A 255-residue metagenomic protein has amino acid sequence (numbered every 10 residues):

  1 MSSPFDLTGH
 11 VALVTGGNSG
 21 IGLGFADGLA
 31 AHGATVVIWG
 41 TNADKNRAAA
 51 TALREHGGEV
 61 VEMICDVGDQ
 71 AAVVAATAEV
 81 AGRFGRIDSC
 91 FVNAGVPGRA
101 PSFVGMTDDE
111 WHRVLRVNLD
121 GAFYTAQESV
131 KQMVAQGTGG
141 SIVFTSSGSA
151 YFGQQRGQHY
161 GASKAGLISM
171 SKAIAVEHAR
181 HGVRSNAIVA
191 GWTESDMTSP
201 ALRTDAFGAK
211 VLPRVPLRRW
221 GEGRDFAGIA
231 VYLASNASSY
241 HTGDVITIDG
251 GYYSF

Functional and structural regions predicted by a protein language model:
S2-P4, P97-A100, F152, L217 (+2 more regions): Short C-terminal tail/terminal secondary-structure segment of NAD(P)H-dependent dehydrogenase/reductase domains
V11, N18-S19, N42: Conserved glycine-rich cofactor-binding loop
A43, I64-A76, D108, D225: The beta1-alpha1 cofactor-binding region of Rossmann-like NAD(H)/NADP(H)-dependent oxidoreductases
P101-F103, T107-L115, V211: Substrate-binding pocket helix/loop in short-chain dehydrogenase/reductase
A126, S163, S171: Active-site helix of classical SDR
S147: Residue(s) in the substrate-gating loop at a strand-loop-helix junction that position the organic substrate next
A179, R184, H241-G243: Short, small/polar-rich loop/turn modules that mediate ligand/substrate recognition or access, typified
